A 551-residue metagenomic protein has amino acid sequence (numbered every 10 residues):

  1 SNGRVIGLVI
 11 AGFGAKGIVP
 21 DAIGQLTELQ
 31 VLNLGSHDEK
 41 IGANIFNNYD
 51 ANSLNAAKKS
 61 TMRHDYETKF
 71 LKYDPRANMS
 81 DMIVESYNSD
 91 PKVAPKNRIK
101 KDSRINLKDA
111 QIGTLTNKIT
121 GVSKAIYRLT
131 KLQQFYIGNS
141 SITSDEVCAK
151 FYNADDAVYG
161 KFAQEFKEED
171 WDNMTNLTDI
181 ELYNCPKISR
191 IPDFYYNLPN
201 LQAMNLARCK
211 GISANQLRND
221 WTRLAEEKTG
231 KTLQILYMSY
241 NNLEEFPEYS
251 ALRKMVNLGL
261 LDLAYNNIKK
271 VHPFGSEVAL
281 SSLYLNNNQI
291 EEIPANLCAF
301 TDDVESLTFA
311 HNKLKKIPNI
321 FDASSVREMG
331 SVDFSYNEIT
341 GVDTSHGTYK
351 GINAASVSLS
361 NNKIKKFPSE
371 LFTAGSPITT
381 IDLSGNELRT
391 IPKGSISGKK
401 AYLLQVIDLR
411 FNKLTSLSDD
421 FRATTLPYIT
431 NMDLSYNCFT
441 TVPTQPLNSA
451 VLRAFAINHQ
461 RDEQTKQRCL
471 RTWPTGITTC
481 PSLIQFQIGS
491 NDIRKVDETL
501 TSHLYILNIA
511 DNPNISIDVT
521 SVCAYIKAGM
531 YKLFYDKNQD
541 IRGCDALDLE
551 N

Functional and structural regions predicted by a protein language model:
S1-D21, S53, V84-Y87, A94-P95 (+5 more regions): LRR flanking "cap" motifs
N2-N44, L107-N117, C148, D155-G160 (+1 more regions): LRR N-terminal entry segment and analogous cap-like coil->beta motifs
V5, L29, I119, L132 (+23 more regions): Conserved hydrophobic position(s) of the canonical leucine-rich repeat
L8, L32-L34, A110-G113, F135-I137 (+16 more regions): Conserved hydrophobic beta-strand positions in leucine-rich repeat
I18-V19, I41-N44, V122, D145-E146 (+15 more regions): Canonical leucine-rich repeat
A22-I23, I126, D170-D172, Y195 (+13 more regions): Hydrophobic anchor residues at the C-terminal helix/turn of individual leucine-rich repeat
R494-N551: Leucine-rich solenoid repeat scaffolds
